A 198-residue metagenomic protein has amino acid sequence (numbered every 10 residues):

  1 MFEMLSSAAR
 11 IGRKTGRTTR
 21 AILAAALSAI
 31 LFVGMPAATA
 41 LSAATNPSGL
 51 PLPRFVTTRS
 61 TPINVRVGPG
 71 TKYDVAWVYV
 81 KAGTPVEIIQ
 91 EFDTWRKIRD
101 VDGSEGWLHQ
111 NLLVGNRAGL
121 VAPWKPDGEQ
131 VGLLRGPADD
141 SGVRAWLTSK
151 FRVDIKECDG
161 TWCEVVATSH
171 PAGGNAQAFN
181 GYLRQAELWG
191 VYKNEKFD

Functional and structural regions predicted by a protein language model:
M1-L5, E164-A172: Short regulatory "switch" loops immediately downstream of catalytic or recognition motifs within protein catalytic
M1-R17: N-terminal secretory signal peptides that target proteins for export/translocation
K14, I22-G34: Bacterial N-terminal signal peptides
A40-V67, V78-A82, I89-F92, R99-V101 (+5 more regions): SH3-family beta-barrel domains
T71: A short, aromatic/hydrophobic, helix- or strand-capping loop or linear motif that either lines the entrance/gate
D74-V75, S141-G142: A structural connector/turn signal
